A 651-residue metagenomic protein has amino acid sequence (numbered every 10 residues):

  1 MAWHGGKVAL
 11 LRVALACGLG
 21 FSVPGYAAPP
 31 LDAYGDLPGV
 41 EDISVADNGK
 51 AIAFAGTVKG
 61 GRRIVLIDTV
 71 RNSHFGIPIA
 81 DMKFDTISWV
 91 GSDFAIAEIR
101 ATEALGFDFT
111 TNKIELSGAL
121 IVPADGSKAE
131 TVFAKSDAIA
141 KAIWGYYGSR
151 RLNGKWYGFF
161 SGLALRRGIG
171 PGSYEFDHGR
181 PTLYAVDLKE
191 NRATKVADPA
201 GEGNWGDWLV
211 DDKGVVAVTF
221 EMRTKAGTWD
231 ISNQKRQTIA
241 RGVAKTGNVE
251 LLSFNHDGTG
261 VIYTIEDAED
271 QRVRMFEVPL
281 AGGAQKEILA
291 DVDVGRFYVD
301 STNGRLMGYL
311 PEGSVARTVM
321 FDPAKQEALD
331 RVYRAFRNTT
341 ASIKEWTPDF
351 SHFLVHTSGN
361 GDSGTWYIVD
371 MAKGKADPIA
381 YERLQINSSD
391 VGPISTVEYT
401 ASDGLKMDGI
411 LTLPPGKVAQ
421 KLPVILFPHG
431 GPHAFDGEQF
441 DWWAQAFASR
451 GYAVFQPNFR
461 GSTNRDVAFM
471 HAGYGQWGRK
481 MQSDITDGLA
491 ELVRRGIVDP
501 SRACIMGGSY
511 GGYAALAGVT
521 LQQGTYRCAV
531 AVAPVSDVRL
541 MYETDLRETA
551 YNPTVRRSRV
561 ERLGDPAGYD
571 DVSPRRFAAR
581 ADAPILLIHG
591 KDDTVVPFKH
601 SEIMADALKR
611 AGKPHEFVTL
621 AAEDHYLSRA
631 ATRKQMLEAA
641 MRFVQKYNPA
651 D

Functional and structural regions predicted by a protein language model:
R12-S22: Bacterial N-terminal signal peptides
V23-A27: Sec/Tat signal peptide C-region and signal peptidase I cleavage site
D32-R62, T347, H352-L354: Beta-strand-rich domains and repeat architectures in extracellular enzymes and scaffolds, especially beta-propellers
P38, G60, A101-T102, G106 (+6 more regions): Peripheral, non-catalytic segments that deliver or gate enzyme domains
I52, A95-I96, V261, F353: Acidic/hydrophobic-patterned starts of short beta strands in beta-sheet-rich repeat architectures
V70-L105, N112: Blade-loop segments of beta-propeller domains
Q385-S501, G508-S509, A514, E543-A550: Cap/lid segment of the alpha/beta-hydrolase catalytic domain
F459-D651: Active-site-proximal cap/loop segments of hydrolase catalytic domains
